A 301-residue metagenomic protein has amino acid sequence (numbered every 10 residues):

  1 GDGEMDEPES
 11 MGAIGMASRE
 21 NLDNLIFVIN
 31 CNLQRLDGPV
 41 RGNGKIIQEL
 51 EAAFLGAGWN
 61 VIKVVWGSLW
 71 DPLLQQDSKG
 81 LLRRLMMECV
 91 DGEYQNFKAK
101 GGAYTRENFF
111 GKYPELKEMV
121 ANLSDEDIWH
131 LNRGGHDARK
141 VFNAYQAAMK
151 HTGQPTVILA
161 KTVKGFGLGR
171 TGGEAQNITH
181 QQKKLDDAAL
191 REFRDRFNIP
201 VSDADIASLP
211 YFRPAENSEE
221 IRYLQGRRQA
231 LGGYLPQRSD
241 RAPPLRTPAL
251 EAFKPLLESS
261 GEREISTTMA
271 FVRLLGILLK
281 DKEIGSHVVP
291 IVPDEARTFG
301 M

Functional and structural regions predicted by a protein language model:
G1-E20, G44: Cofactor-binding active-site loop characterized by glycine-rich and histidine/acidic residues
E4, P8, I26-M301: Conserved acidic/glycine
N21-L25: Short glycine-/polar-rich loops that comprise or flank the Walker A/P-loop and associated switch/sensor motifs
